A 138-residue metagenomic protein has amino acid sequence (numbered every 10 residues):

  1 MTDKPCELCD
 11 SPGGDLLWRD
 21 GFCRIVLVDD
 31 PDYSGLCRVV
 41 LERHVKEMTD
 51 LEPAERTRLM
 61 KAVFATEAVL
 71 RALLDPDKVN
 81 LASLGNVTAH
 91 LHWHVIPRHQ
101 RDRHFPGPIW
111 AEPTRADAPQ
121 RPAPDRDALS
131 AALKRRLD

Functional and structural regions predicted by a protein language model:
M1-D138: HIT superfamily nucleotide-processing domains
